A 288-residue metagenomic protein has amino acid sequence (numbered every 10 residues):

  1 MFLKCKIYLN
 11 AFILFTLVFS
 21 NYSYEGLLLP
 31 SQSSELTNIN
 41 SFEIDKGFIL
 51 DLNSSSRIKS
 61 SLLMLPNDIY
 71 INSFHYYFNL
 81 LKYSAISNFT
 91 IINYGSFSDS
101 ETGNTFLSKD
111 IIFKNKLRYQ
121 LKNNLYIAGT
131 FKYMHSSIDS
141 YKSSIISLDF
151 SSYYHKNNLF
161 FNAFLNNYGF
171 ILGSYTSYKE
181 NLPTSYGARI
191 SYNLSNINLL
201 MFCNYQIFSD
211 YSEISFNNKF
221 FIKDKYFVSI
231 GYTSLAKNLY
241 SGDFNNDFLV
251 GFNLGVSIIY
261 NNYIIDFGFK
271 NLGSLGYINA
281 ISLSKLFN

Functional and structural regions predicted by a protein language model:
L3-S20: Classical Sec-dependent N-terminal signal peptides that target proteins to the secretory pathway
N21-N288: Subset of outer-membrane beta-barrel
